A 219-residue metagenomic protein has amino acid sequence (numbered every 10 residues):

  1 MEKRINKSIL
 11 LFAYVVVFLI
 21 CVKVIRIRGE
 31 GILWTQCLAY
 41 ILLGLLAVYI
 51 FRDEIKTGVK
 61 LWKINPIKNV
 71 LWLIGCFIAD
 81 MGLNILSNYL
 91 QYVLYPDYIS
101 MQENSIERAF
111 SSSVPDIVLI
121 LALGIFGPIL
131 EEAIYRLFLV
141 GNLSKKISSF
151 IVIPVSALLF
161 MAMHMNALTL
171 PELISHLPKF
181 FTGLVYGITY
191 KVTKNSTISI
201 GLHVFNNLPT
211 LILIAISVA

Functional and structural regions predicted by a protein language model:
K3, R28-I32, L61-N65, N69 (+8 more regions): Membrane-helix interfacial "entry" motifs
I5-K56, E103-N104: Alpha-helical transmembrane segments in multi-pass membrane proteins
L11-L19, C37-I41, L45, N69 (+8 more regions): Alpha-helical transmembrane spans of integral membrane proteins, capturing the lipid-embedded, hydrophobic core of TM
F18-V22, G44-F51, D80, N84 (+5 more regions): Structural signal for membrane-spanning alpha-helices in multi-pass inner-membrane proteins, emphasizing helix cores
I27-E30, Y95-I99, L143-I151: Membrane interface segments of multi-pass transport proteins and intramembrane proteases
A47-I67, L139, T197-I198: Cytoplasmic juxtamembrane interface segments
T57-G127: Juxtamembrane helix-loop-helix connectors linking adjacent transmembrane helices in multi-pass membrane enzymes
D116-A219: Transmembrane helix-loop-helix hairpins at the membrane interface of multi-pass integral membrane proteins
